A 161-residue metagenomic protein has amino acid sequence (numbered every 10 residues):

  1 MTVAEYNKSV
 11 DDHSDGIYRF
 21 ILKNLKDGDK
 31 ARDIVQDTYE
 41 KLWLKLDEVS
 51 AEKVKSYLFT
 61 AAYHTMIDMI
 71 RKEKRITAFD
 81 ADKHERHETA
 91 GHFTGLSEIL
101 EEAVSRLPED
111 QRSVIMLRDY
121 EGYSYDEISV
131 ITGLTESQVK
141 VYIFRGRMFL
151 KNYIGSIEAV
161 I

Functional and structural regions predicted by a protein language model:
M1-R19, K23, R32: A short, charge-rich alpha-helical start-of-domain segment used by transcription regulators
S14, D110-Q111: The N-cap/first-turn positions of alpha helices within or immediately adjacent to helix-turn-helix DNA-binding domains
R19, D33-E40, L44, E52-H64: Structural recognition of an alpha-helix C-terminal capping motif at a helix-to-coil junction
T60-D80: Arg/Lys-rich amphipathic alpha helix in sigma70-family domain 2
I76, A81-S105: Acidic, proline/glycine-rich intrinsically disordered inter-domain spacer in sigma factors
S105, E109, E121-Q138: Helix-turn-helix DNA-binding module
V114-R118: A short pre-motif secondary-structure segment
T132-S156: DNA-recognition helix of helix-turn-helix
